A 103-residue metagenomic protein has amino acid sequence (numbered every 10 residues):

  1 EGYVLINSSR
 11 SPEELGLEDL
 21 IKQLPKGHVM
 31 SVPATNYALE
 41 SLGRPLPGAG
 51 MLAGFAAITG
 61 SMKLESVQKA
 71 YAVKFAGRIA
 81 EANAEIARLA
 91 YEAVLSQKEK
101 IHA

Functional and structural regions predicted by a protein language model:
E1-A103: Active-site cofactor/cluster-binding pocket
